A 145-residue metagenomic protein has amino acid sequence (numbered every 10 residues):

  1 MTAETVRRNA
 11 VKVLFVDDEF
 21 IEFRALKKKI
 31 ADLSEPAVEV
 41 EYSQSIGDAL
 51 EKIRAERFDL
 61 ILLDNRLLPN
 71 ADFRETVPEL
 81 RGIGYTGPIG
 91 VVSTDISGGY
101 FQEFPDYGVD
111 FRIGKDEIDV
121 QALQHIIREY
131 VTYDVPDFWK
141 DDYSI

Functional and structural regions predicted by a protein language model:
N9-I30: Conserved acidic segment of CheY-like receiver
K27, Y42-L60, L68: Acidic, metal-coordinating helix/loop segments flanking the phosphotransfer/catalytic sites of two-component signaling
K29-L33, K52, E103: Alpha-helical interaction/dimerization surfaces of two-component signaling modules
R54-E56, E79-T86, Y107: Conserved phosphotransfer cores of two-component systems
I61, I89, R112-I113: Two-component signal transduction core modules
I61-L80: Conserved phosphotransfer microenvironments
R74-E75, S93-I113, Q121, H125: Alpha4 helix (beta4-alpha4-beta5 surface) of REC/receiver domains from two-component response regulators
V120-R128, T132-I145: CheY-like receiver
